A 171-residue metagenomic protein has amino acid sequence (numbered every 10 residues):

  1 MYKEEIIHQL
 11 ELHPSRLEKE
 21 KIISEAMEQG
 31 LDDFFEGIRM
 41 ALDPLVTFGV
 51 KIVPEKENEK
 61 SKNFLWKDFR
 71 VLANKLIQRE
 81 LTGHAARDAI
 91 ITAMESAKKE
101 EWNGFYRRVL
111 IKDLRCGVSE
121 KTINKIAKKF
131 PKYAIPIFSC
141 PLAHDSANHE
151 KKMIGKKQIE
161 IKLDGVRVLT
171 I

Functional and structural regions predicted by a protein language model:
M1-I171: N-terminal nucleic-acid-engaging modules of covalent nucleotidyltransferase systems
